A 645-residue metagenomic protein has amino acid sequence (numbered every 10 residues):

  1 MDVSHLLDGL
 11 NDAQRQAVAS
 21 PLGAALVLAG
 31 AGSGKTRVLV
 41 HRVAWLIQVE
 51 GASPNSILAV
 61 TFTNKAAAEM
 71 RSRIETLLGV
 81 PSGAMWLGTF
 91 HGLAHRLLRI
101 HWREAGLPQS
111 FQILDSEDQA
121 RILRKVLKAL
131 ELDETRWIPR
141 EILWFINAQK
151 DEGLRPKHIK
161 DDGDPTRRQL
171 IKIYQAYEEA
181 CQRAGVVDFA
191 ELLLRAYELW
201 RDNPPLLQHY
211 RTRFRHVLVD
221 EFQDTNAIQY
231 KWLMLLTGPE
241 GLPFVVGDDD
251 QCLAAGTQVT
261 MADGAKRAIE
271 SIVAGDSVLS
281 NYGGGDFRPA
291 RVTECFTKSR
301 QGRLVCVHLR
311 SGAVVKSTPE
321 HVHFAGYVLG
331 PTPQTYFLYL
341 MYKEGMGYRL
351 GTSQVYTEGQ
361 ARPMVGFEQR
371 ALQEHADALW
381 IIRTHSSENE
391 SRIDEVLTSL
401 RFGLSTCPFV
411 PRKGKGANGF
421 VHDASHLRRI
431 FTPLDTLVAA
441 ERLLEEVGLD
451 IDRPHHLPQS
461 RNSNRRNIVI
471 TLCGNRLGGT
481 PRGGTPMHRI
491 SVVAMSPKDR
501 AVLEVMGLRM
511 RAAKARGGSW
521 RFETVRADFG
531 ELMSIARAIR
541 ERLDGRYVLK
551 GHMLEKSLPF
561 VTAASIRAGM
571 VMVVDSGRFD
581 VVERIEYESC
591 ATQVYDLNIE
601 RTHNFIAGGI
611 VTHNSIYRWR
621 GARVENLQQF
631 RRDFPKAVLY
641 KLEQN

Functional and structural regions predicted by a protein language model:
M1-L114, Q208: P-loop NTPase Walker
V3, D8-A19, G23-L28, V38 (+6 more regions): Conserved helicase NTPase motor core
G23, A52-S56, P81-A84, I122 (+4 more regions): Short glycine-/polar-rich loops that comprise or flank the Walker A/P-loop and associated switch/sensor motifs
R42, E69-L77, L93-I100, I122-V126 (+4 more regions): Alpha-helical scaffold elements adjacent to nucleotide-binding pockets in ATP/GTP-utilizing enzyme cores
V43, T61-N64, F90-H91, V246-D250 (+3 more regions): A short beta-strand-to-loop transition that corresponds to the Sensor-1 phosphate-sensing loop of AAA+ P-loop ATPases
S82-M85, W102-E191, F214, L639-E643: ATP-hydrolysis module of ASCE/P-loop NTPase motor domains, specifically the Walker B Asp-Glu catalytic pair
K125, Q251-C252, N389-V396, I616-N645: Conserved coupling/interface region of RecA-like P-loop/ASCE motor cores
C252-N614: HINT superfamily self-processing domains
